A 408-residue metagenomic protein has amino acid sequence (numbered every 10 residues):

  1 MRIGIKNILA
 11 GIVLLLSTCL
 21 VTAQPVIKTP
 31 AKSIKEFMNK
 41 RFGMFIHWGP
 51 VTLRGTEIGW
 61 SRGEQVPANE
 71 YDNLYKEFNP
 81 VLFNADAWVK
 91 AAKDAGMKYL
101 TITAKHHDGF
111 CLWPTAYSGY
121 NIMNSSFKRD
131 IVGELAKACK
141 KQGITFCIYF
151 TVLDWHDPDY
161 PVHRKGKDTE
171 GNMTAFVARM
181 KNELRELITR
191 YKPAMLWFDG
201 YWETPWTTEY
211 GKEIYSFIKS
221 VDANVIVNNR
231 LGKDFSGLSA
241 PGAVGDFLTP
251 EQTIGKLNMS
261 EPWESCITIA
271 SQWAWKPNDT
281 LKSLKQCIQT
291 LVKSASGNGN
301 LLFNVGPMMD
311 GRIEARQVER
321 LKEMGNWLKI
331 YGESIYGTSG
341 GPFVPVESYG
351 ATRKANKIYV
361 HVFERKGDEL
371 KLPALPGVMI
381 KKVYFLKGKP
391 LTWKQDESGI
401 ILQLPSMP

Functional and structural regions predicted by a protein language model:
M1-V26: Bacterial Sec-dependent N-terminal signal peptides
Q24-P408: Mature catalytic domains of secreted/periplasmic carbohydrate-active enzymes
